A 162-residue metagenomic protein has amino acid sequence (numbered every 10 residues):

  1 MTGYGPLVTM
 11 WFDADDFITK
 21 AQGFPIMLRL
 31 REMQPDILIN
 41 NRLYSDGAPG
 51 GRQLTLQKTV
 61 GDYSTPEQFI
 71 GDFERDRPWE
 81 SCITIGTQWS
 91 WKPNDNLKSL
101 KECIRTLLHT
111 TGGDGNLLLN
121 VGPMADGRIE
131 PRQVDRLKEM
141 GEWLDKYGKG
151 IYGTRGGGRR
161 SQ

Functional and structural regions predicted by a protein language model:
M1-Q162: Mature catalytic domains of secreted/periplasmic carbohydrate-active enzymes
